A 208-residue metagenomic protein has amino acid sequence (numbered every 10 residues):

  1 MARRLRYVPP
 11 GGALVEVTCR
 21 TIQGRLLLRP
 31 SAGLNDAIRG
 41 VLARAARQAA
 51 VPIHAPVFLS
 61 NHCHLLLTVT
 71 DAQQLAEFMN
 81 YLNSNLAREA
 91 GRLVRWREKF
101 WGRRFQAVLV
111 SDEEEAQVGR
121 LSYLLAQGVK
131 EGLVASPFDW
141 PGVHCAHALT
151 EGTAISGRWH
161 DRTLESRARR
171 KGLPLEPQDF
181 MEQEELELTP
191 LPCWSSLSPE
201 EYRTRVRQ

Functional and structural regions predicted by a protein language model:
M1-Q208: Short catalytic/metal-binding and nucleic-acid-binding patches
